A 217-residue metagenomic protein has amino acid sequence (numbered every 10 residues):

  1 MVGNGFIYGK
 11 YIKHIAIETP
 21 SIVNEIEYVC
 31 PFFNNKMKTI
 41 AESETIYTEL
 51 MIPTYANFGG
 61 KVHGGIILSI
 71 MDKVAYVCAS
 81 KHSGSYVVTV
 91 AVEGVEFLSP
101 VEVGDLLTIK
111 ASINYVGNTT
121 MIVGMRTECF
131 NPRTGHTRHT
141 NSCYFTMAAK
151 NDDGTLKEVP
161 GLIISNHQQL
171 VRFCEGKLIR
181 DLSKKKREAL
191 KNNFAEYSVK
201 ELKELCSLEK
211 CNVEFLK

Functional and structural regions predicted by a protein language model:
G3-G5, G9: Residue-identity detector for glycine
G9-V23: Ser/Thr-rich, low-complexity intrinsically disordered segments
K36-M37, A41, T45-Y47, V103 (+1 more regions): HotDog/MaoC-like acyl-thioester-processing domains
I40-H63: Extended boundary segments
I66-G84: Active-site helix/loop of acyl-thioester processing domains in fatty-acid/polyketide metabolism, spanning hotdog-fold
V88-L98, L106-N114, C129: Conserved interaction-surface patches within small, structured recognition/assembly domains
